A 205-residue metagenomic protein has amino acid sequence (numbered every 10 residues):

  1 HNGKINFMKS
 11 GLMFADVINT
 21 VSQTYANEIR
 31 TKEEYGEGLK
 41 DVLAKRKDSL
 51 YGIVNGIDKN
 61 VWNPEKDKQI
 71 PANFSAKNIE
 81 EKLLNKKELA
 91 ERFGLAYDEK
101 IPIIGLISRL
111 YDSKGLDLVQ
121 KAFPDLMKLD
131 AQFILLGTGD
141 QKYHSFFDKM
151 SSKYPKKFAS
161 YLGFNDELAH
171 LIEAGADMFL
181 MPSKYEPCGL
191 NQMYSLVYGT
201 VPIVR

Functional and structural regions predicted by a protein language model:
H1-R205: Catalytic cores of nucleotide-sugar-dependent glycosyltransferases that transfer UDP/GDP/TDP-activated
